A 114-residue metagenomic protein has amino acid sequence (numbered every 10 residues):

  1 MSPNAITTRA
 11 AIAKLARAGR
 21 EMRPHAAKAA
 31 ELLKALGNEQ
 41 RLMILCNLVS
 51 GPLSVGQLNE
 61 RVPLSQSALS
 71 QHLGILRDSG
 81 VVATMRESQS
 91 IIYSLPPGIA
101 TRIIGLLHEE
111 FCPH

Functional and structural regions predicted by a protein language model:
M1-L36, L106-L107, H114: N-terminal leader segment of winged-helix/HTH proteins
N4, L69-H72: Serine/proline-rich low-complexity intrinsically disordered segments, especially terminal tails, linkers
G19-S67, E87, I91-I99: N-terminal helix-turn-helix DNA-binding core of bacterial DNA-binding proteins
E60, Q71, R77-D78: Alpha-helical residues within the helix-turn-helix
V62, L107-E110: Alpha-helix boundary/capping residues
I99-G105: Basic, Lys/Arg-enriched C-terminal extension of HTH/homeodomain DNA-binding domains
